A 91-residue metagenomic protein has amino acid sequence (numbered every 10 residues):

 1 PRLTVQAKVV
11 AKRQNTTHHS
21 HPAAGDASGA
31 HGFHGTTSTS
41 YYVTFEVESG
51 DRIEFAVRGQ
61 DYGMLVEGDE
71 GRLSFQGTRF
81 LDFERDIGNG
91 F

Functional and structural regions predicted by a protein language model:
P1-F91: Oxidizing extracytosolic/periplasmic lumen-facing domains of membrane-embedded or membrane-associated proteins
